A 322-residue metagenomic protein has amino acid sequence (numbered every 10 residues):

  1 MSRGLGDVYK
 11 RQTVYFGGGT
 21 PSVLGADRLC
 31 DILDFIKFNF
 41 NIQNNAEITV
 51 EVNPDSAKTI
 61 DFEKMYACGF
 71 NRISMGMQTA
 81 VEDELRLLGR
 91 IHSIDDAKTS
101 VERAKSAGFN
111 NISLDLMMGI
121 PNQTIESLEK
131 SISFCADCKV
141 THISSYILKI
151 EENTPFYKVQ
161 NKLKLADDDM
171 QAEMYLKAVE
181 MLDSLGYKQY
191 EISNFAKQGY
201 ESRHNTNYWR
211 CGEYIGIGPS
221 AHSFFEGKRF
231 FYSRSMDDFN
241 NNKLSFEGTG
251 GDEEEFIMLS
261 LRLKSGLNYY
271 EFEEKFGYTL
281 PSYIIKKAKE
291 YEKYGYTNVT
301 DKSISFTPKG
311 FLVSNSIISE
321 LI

Functional and structural regions predicted by a protein language model:
M1-Y9: Single conserved hydrophobic/aromatic residue that forms the stacking wall/gate of nucleotide- or nucleobase-binding
G6-D7, G25-D31, F35-N45: Nucleotide and nucleotide-moiety/phosphate-recognizing core
K10-V23, I42-D55, N71-A80, E84-D96 (+3 more regions): Core AdoMet radical
P54-I60, E126: Glycine-rich anion/phosphate-binding loops
A67-M77, D95-N161, D168-Q198, C211 (+1 more regions): Conserved C-terminal portion of the radical SAM core fold that forms the substrate/S-adenosylmethionine-binding
T206-E292, N298: Hydrophobic, secondary-structure "cap" segments at the distal end of domains
S303-T307: Minor-groove-contacting beta-hairpin "wing" of winged helix-turn-helix DNA-binding domains
K309-I322: Short, amphipathic alpha-helical interaction segments positioned at domain boundaries
